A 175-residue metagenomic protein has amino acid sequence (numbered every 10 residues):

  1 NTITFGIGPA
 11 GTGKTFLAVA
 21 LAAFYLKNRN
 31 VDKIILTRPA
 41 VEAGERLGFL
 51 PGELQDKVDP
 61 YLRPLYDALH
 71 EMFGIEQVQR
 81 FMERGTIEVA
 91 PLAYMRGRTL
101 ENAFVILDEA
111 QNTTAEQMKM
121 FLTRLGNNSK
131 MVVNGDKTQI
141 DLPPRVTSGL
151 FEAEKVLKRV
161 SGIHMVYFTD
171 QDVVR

Functional and structural regions predicted by a protein language model:
N1-L107, Q111-R175: Conserved helicase motor core of SF1/SF2 NTP-dependent helicases
